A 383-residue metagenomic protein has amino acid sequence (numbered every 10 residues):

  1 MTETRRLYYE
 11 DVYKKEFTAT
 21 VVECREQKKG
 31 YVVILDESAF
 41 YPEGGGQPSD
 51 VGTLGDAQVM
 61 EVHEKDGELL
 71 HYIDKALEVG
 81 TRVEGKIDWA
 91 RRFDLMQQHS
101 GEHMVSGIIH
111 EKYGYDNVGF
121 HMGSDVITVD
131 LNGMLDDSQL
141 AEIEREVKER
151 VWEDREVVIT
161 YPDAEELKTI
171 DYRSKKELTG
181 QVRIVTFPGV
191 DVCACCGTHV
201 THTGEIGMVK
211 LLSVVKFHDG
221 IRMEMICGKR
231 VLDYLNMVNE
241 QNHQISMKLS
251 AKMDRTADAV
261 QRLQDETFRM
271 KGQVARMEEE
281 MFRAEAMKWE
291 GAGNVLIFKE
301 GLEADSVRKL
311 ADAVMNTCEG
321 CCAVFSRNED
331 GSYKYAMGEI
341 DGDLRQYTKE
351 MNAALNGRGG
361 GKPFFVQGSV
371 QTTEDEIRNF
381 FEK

Functional and structural regions predicted by a protein language model:
M1-K383: A glycine- and charged-residue-rich anion-binding loop/surface
